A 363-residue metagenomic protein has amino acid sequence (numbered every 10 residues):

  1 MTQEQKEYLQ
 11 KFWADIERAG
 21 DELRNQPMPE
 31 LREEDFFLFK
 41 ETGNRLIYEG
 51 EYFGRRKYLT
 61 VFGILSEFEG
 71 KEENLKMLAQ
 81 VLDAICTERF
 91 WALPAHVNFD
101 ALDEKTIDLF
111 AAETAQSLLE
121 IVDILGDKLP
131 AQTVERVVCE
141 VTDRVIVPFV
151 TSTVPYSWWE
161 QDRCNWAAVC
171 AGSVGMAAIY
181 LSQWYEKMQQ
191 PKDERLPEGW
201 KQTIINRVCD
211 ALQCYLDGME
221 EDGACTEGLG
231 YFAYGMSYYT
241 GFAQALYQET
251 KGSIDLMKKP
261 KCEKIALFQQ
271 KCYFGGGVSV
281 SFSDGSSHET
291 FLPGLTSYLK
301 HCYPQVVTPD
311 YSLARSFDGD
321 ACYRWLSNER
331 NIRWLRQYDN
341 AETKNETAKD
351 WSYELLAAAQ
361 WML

Functional and structural regions predicted by a protein language model:
T2-K40: Low-complexity, Ser/Thr/Pro/Gly-enriched N-terminal "stalk/linker" regions
G20-L31, M77-A95, R136-S157, T203-G223 (+1 more regions): Long, well-ordered core segments of solenoidal/helical folds
F36-I47, A95-A112, S157-S173, D222-T240 (+2 more regions): Carbohydrate-binding/catalytic loop surfaces
F53-F68, Q80-A84, A112-D123: Non-membrane alpha-helical segments in proteins
F68, E88, I124-K128, Y180 (+3 more regions): Alpha-solenoid helical repeat scaffolds
D100-G230, G241, C322, N331-D350: Active-site lining segments of carbohydrate-active enzymes
M236-L363: Carbohydrate-active enzyme catalytic cores, enriched for enzymes that act on polyanionic acidic polysaccharides
